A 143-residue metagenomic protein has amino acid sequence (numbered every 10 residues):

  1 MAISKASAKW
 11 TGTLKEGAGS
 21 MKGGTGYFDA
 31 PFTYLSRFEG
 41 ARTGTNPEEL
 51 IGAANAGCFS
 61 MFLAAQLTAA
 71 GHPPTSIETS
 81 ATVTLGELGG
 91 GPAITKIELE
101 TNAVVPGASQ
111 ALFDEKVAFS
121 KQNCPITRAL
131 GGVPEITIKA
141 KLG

Functional and structural regions predicted by a protein language model:
M1-A53, S60-G143: Extended beta-strand/beta-hairpin segments
